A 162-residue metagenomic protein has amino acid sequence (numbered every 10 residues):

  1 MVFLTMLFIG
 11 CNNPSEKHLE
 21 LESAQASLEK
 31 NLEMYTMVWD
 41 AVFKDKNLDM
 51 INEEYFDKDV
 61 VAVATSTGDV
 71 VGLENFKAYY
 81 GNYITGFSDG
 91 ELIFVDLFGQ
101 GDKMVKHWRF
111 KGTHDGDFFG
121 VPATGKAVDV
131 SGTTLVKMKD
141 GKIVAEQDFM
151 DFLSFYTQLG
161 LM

Functional and structural regions predicted by a protein language model:
M1-V2: Sec-dependent signal peptide recognition, specifically the positively charged N-region followed immediately by
C11-E54, K58: Short, low-complexity N-terminal intrinsically disordered segments enriched in polar/charged residues
L48-M104: A solvent-exposed, acidic/Ser-Thr-rich amphipathic alpha-helical stretch
F56, F98, F110-G112, T134 (+1 more regions): Short beta-strand segments enriched in hydrophobic/aromatic residues within well-folded beta-rich domains
D102-H114: A short hydrophobic beta-strand element
V105, D129-T157: Short beta-strand edge/turn micro-motifs at domain boundaries
K111-D140: Exposed beta-sheet edge and beta->alpha loop/turn motif
